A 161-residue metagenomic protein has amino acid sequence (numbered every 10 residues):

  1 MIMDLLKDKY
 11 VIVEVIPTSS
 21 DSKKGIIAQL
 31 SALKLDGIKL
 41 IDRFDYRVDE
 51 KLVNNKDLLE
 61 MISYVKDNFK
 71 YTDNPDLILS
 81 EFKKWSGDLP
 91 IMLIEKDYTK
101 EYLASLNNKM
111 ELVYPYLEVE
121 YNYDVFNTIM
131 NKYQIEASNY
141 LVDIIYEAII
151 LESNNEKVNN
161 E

Functional and structural regions predicted by a protein language model:
M1, L5, K9, G37 (+8 more regions): Short linear motifs in intrinsically disordered/low-complexity regions
I2-E101, S105: Conserved non-catalytic scaffold segment of RNase H-like nuclease domains
V48-M61, K66-F69, L117-E152: Active-site-proximal helix-loop-helix substrate-binding element of RNase H-like nuclease domains
G87-N107, N127-E161: Acidic, Mg2+-coordinating catalytic module of metal-dependent nucleases/exonucleases that use a two-metal-ion mechanism
L106-L117: A short alpha->loop->secondary-structure connector
